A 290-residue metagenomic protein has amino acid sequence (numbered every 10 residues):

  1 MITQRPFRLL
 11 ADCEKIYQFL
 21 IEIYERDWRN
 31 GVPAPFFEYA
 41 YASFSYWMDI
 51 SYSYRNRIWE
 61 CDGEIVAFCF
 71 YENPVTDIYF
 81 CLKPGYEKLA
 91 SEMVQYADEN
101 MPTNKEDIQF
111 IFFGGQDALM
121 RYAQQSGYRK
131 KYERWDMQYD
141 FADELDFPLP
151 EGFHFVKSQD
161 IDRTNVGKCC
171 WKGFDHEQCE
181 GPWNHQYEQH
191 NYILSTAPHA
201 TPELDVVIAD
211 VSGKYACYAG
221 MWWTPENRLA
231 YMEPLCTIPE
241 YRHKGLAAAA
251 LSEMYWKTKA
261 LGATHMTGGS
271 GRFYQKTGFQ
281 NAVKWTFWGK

Functional and structural regions predicted by a protein language model:
I2-Q18, D27, H154-K168: A short beta-loop-alpha structural element at the N-terminal edge of CoA-dependent acyl/N-acetyltransferase catalytic
L9-C13, I23-M101, V211, A216-E233 (+1 more regions): Conserved donor-binding loop and adjoining core beta-sheet/short helix segment in diverse acyl/aminoacyl transferases
F36-F37, L145, L149-E226: Flexible, substrate/cofactor-facing loop regions flanked by secondary structure within enzyme catalytic domains
Y54, K105, E203, A260-A263: Short, high-confidence coil segments that cap the C-terminus of an alpha-helix and link into the following beta-strand
A67, Y132-E133, C217, A247 (+1 more regions): A structural microfeature
E72-G152, W285-K290: Acyl-donor-binding surface of acyltransferase catalytic domains
E87-E99, P234-P239, H243-A260, Q275-K276: Conserved acetyl-CoA-binding loop-helix of GNAT-fold acetyltransferases
I108-F112, M232, H265-S270: Conserved hydrophobic beta-strand within the GNAT/NAT acetyltransferase core sheet that lines the active-site cleft
